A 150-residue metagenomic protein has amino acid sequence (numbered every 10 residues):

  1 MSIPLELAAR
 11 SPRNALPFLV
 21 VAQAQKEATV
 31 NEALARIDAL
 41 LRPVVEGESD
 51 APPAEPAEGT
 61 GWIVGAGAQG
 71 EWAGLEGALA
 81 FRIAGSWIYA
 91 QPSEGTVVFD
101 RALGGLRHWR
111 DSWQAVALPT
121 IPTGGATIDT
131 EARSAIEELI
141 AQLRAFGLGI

Functional and structural regions predicted by a protein language model:
M1-A68, A73, A80, Q91-I150: Extracellular "spike/adhesin" assembly and maturation modules and analogous cytosolic coiled-coil scaffolds
A84-Y89: Short acidic, Pro/Gly- and aromatic-enriched capping/linker segments at domain boundaries
